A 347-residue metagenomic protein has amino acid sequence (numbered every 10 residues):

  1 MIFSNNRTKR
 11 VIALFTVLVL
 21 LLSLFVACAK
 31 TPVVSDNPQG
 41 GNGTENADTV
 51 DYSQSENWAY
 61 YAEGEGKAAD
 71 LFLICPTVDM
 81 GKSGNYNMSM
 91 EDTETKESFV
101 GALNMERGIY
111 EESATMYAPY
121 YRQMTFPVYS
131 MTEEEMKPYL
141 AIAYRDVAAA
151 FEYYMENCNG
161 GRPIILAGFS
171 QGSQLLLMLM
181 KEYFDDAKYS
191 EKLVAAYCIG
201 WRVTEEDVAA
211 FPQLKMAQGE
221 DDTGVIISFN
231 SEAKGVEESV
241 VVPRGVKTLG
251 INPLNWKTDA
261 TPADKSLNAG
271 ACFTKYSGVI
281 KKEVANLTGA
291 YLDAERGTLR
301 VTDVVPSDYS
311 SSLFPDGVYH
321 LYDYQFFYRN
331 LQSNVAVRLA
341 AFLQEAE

Functional and structural regions predicted by a protein language model:
F3-F15: Bacterial N-terminal signal peptides that target proteins for export
L24-A27: C-terminal motif of bacterial Sec signal peptides marking the signal peptidase cleavage site
A29-T31: Bacterial signal peptide processing site
N37, C75-R162, D303-Q325, R329-E347: Active-site catalytic motif of lipid deacylating hydrolases and related acyltransferases
K67-A69, E112-M116, G160-P163, S190-V194: Loop/turn elements at helix/coil->beta-strand transitions in domains of secreted/extracellular proteins
A68-P76: Short beta-strand element of the alpha/beta-hydrolase
D146-G160, E182-V337, A341, E345-A346: Surface cap/lid and interfacial helix-loop subdomains adjacent to catalytic sites that gate substrate access
G168-G172, L176: Gly/Ala-rich beta-loop-alpha elbow adjacent to hydrolase catalytic centers
